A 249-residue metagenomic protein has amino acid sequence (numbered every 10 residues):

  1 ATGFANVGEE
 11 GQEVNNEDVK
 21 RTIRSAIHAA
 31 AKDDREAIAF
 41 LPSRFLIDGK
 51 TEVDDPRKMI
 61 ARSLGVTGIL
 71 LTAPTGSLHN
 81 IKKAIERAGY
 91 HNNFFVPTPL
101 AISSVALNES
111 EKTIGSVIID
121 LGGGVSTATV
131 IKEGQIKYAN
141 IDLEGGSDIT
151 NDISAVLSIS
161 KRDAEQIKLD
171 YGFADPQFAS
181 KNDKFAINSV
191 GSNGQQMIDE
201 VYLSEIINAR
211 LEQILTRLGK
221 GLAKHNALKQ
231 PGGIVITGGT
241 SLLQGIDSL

Functional and structural regions predicted by a protein language model:
A1, I118-V125, I131-G134, L143-S147 (+1 more regions): A short acidic Gly-Thr/Ser loop motif
A1, I85, D120, I153 (+2 more regions): Residue-level signature of catalytic and energy-coupling elements of molecular machines, predominantly ATP/GTP-dependent
A1-V117, Q135-K137, S160-R162, Q166 (+2 more regions): Nucleotide/phosphate-binding catalytic cleft detector across ATP-hydrolyzing and phosphate-transferring enzymes
A139-I141: Residue-level detector of high-confidence beta-strand sites
L143-D163: A conserved active-site cap/scaffold subdomain adjacent to cofactor or substrate pockets
N151, E205, A209-T216, K220 (+2 more regions): Feature representing long, continuous alpha-helical segments
F173-D175, K229-L249: Glycine-rich phosphate-binding loops at beta-strand->alpha-helix junctions
L215, G219-G233: Phosphate/pyrophosphate-binding loops at sites that engage ATP/ADP/AMP, CoA/4′-phosphopantetheine, polyphosphate
